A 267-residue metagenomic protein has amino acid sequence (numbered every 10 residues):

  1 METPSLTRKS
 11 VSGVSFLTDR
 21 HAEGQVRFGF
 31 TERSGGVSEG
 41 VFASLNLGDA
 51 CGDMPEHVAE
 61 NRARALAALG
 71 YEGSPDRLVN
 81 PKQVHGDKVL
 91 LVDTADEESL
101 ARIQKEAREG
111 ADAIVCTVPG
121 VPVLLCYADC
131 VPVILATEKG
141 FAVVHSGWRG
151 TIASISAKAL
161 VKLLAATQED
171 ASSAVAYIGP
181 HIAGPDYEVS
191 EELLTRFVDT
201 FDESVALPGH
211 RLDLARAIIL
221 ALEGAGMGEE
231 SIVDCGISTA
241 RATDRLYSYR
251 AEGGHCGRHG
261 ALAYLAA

Functional and structural regions predicted by a protein language model:
M1-A267: Active-site microenvironment for binding and transforming phosphate-containing groups
